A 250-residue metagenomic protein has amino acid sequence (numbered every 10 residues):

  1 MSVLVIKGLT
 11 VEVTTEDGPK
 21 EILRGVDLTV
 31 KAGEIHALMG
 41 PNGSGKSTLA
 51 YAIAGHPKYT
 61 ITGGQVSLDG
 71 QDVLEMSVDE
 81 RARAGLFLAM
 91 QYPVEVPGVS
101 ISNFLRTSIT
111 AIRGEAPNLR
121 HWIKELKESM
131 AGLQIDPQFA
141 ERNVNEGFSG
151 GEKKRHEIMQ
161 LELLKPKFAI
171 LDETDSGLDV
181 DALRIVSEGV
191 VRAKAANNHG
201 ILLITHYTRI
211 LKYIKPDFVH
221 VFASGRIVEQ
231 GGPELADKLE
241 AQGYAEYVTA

Functional and structural regions predicted by a protein language model:
L4-I6, L23-G25: Conserved structural motif at the start of ABC-family nucleotide-binding domains
M39-P41: The feature captures the beta-strand-to-loop junction immediately N-terminal to the Walker
Q65-R81, N145: ABC ATPase NBD Q-loop/coupling interface
V94-K167: ABC-family P-loop ATPase nucleotide-binding domains
I170-T174, D181: Walker B catalytic motif
L183-N198: Helical segment within the ABC ATPase nucleotide-binding domain
F218, F222, R226-T249: Conserved beta-strand-loop-alpha-helix hinge in the C-terminal portion of ABC ATPase nucleotide-binding domains
